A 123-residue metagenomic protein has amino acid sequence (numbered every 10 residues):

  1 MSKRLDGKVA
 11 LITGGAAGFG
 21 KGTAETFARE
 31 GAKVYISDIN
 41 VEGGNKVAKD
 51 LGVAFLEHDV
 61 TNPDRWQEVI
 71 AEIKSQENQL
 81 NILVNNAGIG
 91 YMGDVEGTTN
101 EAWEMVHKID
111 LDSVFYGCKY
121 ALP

Functional and structural regions predicted by a protein language model:
R4-Y35: Canonical Rossmann dinucleotide-binding motif of NAD(H)/NADP(H)-dependent dehydrogenases/reductases, specifically
E30-K46: Conserved glycine-rich Rossmann-like NAD(P)H-binding loop of the short-chain dehydrogenase/reductase
V41-E42, H58-E68, N100: The beta1-alpha1 cofactor-binding region of Rossmann-like NAD(H)/NADP(H)-dependent oxidoreductases
E57, K108: Conserved residues in the N-terminal Rossmann fold of short-chain dehydrogenase/reductase
E72-N85, Y91: A glycine-rich helix->loop->beta "capping" turn within Rossmann-like NAD(P)(H)-dependent oxidoreductase domains
D94-V95, T99-H107: Substrate-binding pocket helix/loop in short-chain dehydrogenase/reductase
C118-K119: A short, exposed helix-loop element centered on a Lys and neighboring polar residues
